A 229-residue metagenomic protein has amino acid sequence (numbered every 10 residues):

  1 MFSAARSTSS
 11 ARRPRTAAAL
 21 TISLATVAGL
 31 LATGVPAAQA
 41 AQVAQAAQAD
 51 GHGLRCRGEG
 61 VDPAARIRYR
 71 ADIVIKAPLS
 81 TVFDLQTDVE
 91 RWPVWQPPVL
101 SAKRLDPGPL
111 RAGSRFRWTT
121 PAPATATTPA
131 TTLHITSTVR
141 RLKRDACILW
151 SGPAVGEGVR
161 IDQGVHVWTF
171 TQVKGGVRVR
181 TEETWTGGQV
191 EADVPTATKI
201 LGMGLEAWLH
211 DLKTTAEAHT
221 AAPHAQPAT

Functional and structural regions predicted by a protein language model:
M1-Q42: Secretory targeting and sorting signals
F2, A38-A40, A47-D106: Hydrophobic ligand-binding cavity/cleft-lining segments
A46, P227-T229: Composition-driven, intrinsically disordered low-complexity tracts enriched in small residues
R68-R70, A130-S137, I161-V167: Short, surface-exposed coil-to-beta transition loops
T81-Q86, W92, F116, V139 (+3 more regions): Hydrophobic pocket/interface hotspot
D84-P97, P121, R144, H210-E217: Sec-exported extracytoplasmic/periplasmic mature domains
R104-G158, T214-P227: Glycine-rich portal/gate segments that line the openings of hydrophobic small-molecule binding cavities
S151-A207: Beta-strand/loop substructures that line and gate deep hydrophobic ligand-binding cavities in soluble
